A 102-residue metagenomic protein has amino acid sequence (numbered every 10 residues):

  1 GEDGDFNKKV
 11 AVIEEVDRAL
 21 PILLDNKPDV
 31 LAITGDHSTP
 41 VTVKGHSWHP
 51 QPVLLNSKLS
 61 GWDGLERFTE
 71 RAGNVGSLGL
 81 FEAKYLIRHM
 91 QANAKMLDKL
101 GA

Functional and structural regions predicted by a protein language model:
G1-A102: Feature captures the catalytic ectodomains and active-site-proximal regions of enzymes that hydrolyze or transfer
